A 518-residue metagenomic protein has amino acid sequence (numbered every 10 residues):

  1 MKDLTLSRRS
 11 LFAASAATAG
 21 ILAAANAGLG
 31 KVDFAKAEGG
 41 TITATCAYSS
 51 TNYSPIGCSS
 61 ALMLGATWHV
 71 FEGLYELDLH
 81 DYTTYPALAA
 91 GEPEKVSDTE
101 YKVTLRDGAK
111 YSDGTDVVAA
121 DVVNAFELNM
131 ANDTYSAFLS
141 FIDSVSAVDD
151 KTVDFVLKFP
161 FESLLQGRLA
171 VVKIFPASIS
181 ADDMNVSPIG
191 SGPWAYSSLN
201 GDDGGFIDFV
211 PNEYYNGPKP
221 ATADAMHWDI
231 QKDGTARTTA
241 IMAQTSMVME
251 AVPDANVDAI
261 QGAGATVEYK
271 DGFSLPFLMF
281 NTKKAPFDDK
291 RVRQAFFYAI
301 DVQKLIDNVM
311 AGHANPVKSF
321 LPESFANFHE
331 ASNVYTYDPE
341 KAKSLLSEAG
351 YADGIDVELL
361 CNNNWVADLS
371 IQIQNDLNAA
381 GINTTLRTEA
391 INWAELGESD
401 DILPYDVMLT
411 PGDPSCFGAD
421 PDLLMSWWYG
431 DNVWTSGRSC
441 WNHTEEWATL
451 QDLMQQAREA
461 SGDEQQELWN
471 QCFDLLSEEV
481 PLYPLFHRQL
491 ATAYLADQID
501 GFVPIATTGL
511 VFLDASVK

Functional and structural regions predicted by a protein language model:
T43, V118-A125, D150-V156, P193 (+6 more regions): Alpha-helical secondary-structure segments
T45-V96, E127, I189: N-terminal lobe/hinge region of extracytoplasmic solute-binding protein
D78-T83, R168-A221, A225-H227, T235 (+2 more regions): Gly/Pro-rich hinge or "lid" segments in bacterial periplasmic/extracellular proteins
E94, T104, A137-S178: Surface-exposed binding/hinge segments that line and control ligand-binding clefts or catalytic entry sites
Y214-A259, N383: Ligand-site clamp/hinge motif
N315-E348, N363-D368: Structural transition elements
N383-E395, L423-A496: Extracytoplasmic/peripheral linker and loop segments enriched in polar/acidic and small residues with frequent Thr/Pro
T492-K518: Long beta-strand-rich cores associated with HINT superfamily self-processing modules
